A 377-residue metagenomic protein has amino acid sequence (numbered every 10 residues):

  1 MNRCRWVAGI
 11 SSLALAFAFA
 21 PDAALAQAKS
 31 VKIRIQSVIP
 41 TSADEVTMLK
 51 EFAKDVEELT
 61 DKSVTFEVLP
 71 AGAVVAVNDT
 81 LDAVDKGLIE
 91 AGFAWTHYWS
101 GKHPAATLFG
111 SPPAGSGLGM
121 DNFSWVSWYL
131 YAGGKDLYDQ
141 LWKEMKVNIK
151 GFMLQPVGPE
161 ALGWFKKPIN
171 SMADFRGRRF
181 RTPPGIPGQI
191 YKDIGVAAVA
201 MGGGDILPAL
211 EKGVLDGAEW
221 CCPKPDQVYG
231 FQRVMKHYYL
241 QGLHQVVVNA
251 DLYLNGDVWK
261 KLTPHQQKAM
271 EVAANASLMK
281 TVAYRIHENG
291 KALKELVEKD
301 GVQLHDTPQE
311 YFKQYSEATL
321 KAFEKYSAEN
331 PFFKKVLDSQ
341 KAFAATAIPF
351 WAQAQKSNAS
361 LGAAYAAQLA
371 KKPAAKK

Functional and structural regions predicted by a protein language model:
M1-I10: Twin-arginine (Tat) signal peptide motif
R5, F19-A26: Sec/Tat signal peptide C-region and signal peptidase I cleavage site
G9-A18: Bacterial N-terminal signal peptides
S11, Q27-W125, K143-K377: N-terminal secretory/targeting leader peptides
S124-S127, Y138: Divalent-metal coordination cores built from histidine and acidic residues
Y131-K146: Hinge/lid segment of periplasmic solute-binding proteins
